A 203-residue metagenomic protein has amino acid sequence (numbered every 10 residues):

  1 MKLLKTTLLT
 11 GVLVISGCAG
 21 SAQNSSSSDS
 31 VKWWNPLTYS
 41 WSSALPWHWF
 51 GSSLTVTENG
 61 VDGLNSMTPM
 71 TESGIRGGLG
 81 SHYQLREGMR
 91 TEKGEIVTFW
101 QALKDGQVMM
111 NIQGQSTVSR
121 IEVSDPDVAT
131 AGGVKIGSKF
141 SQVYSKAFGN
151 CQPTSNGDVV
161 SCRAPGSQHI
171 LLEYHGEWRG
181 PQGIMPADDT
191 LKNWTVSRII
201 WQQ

Functional and structural regions predicted by a protein language model:
M1-L8: Bacterial N-terminal signal peptides that target proteins for export
T10-L13: Short, linear, compositionally biased motifs with a strong N-terminal bias
I15-G17: C-terminal motif of bacterial Sec signal peptides marking the signal peptidase cleavage site
A19-G157, P165-S167, M185-Q203: Short helix/turn-capping signatures at newly exposed starts of structured segments
S161, S167-E177: Internal interaction segment
Y174-D189: Low-complexity, intrinsically disordered Gly/Pro/Thr-rich segments
